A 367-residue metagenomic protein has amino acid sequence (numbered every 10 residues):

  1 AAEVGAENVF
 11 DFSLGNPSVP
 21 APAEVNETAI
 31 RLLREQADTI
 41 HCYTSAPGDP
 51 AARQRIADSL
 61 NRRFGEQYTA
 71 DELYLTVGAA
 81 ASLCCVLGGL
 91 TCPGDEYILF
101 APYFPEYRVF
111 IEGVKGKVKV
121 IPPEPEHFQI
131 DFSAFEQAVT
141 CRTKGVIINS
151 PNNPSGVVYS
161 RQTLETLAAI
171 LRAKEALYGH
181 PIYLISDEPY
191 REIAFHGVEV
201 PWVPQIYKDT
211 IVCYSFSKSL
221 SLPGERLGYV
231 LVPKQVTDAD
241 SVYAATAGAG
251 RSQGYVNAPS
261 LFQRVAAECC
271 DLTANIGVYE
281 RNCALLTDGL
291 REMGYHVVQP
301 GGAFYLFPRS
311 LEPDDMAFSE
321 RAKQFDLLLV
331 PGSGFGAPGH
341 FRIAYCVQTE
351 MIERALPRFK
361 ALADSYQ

Functional and structural regions predicted by a protein language model:
A1-G78, C85, C269-L272, S365-Q367: N-terminal small-domain helix-loop-helix segment of the aminotransferase-like
A1-V4, Q36, R63-G65, I170-P181 (+2 more regions): Alpha-helix termini
F12, S150-N153: Flexible low-complexity scaffold tracts in large eukaryotic assembly proteins
D58, R62, E136, A168 (+2 more regions): PLP-dependent enzyme catalytic core of the Aspartate aminotransferase-like
G89-I111: Conserved PLP-anchoring active-site segment centered on the Schiff-base-forming lysine
E112, K119, Q129-R142, P154-E225 (+1 more regions): Active-site pre-lysine segment of PLP-dependent enzymes
K208-E280, A284-T287, A363: Conserved core segment of the aminotransferase class I/II
S260-A267, Y279-R291, V297-R309, G339: Conserved glycine-rich beta-strand-loop-beta hairpin in the small C-terminal domain of fold type I
